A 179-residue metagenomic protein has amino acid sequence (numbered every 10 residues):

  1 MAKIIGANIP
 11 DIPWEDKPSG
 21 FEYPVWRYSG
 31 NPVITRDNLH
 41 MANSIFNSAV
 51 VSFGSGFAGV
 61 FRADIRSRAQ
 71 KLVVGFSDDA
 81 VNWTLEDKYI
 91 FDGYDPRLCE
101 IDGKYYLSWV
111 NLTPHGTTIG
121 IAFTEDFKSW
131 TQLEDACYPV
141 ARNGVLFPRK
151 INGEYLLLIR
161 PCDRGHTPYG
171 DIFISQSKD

Functional and structural regions predicted by a protein language model:
M1-G93, C99-V145, R149-D179: Beta-rich carbohydrate-recognition and catalytic domains
